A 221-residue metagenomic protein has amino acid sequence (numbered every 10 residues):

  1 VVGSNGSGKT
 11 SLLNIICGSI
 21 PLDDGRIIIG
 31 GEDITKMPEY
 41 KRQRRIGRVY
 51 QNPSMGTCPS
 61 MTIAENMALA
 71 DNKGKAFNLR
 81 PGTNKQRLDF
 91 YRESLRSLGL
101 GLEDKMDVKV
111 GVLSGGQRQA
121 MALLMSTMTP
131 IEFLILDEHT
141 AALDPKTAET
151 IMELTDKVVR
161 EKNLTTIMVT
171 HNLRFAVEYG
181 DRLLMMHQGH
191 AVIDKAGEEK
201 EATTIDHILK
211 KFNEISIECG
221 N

Functional and structural regions predicted by a protein language model:
V2-S4: The feature captures the beta-strand-to-loop junction immediately N-terminal to the Walker
C17: Helix-to-loop junction immediately C-terminal to a conserved catalytic motif
G25-D33, K195: Conserved ABC transporter NBD signature motif
D33-G47, F77-R80, N84, K200-D206: ABC ATPase NBD coupling module
M61-K73: Q-loop/switch helix immediately C-terminal to the Walker
L134-D137: Catalytic Walker B motif of ABC-type/P-loop ATPase nucleotide-binding domains
T170-H171: H-loop/switch region of ABC-family ATPase nucleotide-binding domains
H190-E214: Conserved beta-strand-loop-alpha-helix hinge in the C-terminal portion of ABC ATPase nucleotide-binding domains
